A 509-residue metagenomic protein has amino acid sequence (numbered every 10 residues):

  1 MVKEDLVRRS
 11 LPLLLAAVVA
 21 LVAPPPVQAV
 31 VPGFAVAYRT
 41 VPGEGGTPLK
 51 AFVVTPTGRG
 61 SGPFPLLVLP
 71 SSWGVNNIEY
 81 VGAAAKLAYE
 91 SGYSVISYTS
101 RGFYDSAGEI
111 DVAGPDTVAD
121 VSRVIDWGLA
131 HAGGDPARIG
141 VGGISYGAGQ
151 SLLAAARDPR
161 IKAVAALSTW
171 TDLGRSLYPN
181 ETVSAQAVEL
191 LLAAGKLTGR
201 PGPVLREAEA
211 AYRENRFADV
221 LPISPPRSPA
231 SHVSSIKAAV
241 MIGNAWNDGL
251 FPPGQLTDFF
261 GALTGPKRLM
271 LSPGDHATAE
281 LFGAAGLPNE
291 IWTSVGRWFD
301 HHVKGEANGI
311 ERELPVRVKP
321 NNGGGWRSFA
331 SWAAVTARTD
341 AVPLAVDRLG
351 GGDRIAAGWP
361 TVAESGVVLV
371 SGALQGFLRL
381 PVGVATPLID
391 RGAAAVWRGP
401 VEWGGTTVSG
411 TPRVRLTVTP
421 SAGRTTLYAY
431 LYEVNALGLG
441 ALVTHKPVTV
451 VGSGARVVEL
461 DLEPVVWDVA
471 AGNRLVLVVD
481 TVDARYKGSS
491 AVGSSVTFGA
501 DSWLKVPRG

Functional and structural regions predicted by a protein language model:
E4-A29: Secretory targeting and sorting signals
V30-G62: N-terminal cap/lid segment of alpha/beta-hydrolase-fold proteins
P32-T40, E306-G509: Glycine/threonine-rich phosphate-binding loop and adjacent beta-strand/alpha-helix elements that clamp
T57-P63, E109-T117, R123-S145: Gly/Ser-rich "nucleophile elbow"/oxyanion-hole loop immediately N-terminal to the catalytic nucleophile in hydrolases
R59-F64, L69-D105, L250-P252: Short substrate-entry loop that stabilizes the transition state in hydrolases
E90, G142-I144, L153-S235, E306-I310 (+1 more regions): Accessory cap/linker subdomain of secreted extracellular hydrolases
I236, I242-N244: Short beta-strand/loop motif that positions the catalytic acidic residue of the alpha/beta-hydrolase fold
A238, P252-G261: Short alpha-helix in the alpha/beta-hydrolase fold that links the catalytic acid
